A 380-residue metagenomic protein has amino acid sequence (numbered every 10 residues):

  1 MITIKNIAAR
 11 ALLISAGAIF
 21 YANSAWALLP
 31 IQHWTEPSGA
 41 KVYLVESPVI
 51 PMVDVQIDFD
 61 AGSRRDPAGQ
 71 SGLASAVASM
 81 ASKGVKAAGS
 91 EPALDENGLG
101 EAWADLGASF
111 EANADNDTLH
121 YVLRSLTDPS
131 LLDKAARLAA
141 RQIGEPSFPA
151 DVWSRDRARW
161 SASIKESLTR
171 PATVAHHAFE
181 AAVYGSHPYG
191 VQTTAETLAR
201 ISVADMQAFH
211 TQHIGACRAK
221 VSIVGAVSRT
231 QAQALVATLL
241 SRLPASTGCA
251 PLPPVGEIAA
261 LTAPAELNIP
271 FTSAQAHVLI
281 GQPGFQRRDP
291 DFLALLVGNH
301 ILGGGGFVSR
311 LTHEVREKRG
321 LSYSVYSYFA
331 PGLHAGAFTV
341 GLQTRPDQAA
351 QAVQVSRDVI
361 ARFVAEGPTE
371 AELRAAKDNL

Functional and structural regions predicted by a protein language model:
I2-A18: Bacterial N-terminal signal peptides that target proteins for export
I2-T3, T35, G98-A250, N268 (+2 more regions): Charge-rich, well-structured scaffold segments of protease-associated domains
A22-S24: N-terminal signal peptide c-region/cleavage motif recognized by signal peptidases
L29-I31, Q56-L123, T169, P188 (+2 more regions): M16/MPP (pitrilysin/insulinase) zinc-metallopeptidase core fold and M16-derived inactive scaffolds
P30-Q32, S38-A40, P51-I57, G72-A74 (+8 more regions): Envelope-exposed proteins and targeting segments
Q32-H33, K41-E46, Q207-Q212, P264-P270: Short, surface-exposed beta-strand/loop micro-motifs that present aromatic residues
Y43-L44, P51-V53, R64-P67, R288-D289: Short, solvent-exposed loop/turn elements at domain surfaces
S47, Q56-D58, G248-V308: His/Glu-based metal-binding/catalytic segments typifying zinc-dependent metallopeptidases
